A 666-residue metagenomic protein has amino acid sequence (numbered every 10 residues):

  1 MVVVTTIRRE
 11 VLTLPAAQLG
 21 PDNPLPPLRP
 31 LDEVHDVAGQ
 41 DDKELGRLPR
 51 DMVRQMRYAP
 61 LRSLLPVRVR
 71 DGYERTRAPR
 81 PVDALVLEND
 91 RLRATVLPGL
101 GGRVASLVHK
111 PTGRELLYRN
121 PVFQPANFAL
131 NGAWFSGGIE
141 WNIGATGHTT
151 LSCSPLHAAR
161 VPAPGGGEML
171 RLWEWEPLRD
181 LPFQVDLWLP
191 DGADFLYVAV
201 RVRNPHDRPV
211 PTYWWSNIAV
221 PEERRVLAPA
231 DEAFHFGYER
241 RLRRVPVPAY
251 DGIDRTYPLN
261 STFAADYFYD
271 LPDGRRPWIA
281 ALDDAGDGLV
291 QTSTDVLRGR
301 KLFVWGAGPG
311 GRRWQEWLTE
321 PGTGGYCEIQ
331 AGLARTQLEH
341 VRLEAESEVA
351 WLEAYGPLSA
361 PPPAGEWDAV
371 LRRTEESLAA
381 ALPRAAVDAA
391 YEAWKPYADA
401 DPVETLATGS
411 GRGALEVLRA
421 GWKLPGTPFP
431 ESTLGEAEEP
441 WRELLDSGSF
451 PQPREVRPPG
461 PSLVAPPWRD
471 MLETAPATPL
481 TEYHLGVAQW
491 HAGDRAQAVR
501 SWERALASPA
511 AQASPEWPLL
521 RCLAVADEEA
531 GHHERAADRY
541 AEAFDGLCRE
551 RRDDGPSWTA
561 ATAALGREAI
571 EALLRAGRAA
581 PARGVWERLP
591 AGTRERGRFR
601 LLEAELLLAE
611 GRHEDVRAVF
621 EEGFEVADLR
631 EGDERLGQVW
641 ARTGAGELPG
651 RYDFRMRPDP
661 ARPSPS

Functional and structural regions predicted by a protein language model:
V2-L48, L85, R208-V341, E404 (+1 more regions): A contiguous, surface-exposed recognition patch within enzymatic or periplasmic domains that forms
V2-R57, A84-E88, L92-S154: Acidic-aromatic substrate-binding/catalytic surfaces of carbohydrate-active enzymes
R47-E88, E140-A193, R224, G310-L338: Extended, loop-rich substrate-binding clefts of extracytoplasmic carbohydrate-active enzymes
E74, A94-T112, L172-R224, A228-E232 (+1 more regions): Acidic, contiguous internal or C-terminal segments within carbohydrate-active enzymes that form a structured patch used
L85-E88, V96, V200, R342-S359: Short Pro-Gly-centered flexible turn/kink motifs
